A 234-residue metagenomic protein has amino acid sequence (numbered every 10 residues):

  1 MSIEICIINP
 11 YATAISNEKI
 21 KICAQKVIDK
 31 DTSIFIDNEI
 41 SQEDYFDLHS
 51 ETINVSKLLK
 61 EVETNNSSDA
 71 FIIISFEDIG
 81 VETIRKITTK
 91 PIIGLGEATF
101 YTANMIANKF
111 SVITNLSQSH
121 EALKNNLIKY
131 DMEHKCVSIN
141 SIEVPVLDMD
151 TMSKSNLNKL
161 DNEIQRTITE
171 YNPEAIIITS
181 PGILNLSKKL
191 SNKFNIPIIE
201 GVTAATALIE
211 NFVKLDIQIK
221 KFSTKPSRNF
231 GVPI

Functional and structural regions predicted by a protein language model:
I5-A24, N115: N-terminal beta1-alpha1 ligand-phosphate binding loop
I8, D69-S75, N172-P181: Periplasmic-binding protein-like
I22-T32: A short, Lys/Arg-enriched amphipathic alpha-helix followed by its capping loop at the start of a domain
I36-L59, L147-S153: N-terminal beta-loop-helix "entrance" segment that forms/cooperates in small-molecule cofactor or anionic ligand
V55-I106, V112: Glycine/small-residue-rich loop that forms an oxyanion/phosphate-binding "nest" at active or ligand-binding sites
S119, K124-S180: Active-site rim beta-loop-alpha module in soluble metabolic enzymes
I199-Q218: Short, flexible loop segments at boundaries between secondary-structure elements
S223-I234: A short, charged, Gly/Pro-tolerant segment at domain boundaries
